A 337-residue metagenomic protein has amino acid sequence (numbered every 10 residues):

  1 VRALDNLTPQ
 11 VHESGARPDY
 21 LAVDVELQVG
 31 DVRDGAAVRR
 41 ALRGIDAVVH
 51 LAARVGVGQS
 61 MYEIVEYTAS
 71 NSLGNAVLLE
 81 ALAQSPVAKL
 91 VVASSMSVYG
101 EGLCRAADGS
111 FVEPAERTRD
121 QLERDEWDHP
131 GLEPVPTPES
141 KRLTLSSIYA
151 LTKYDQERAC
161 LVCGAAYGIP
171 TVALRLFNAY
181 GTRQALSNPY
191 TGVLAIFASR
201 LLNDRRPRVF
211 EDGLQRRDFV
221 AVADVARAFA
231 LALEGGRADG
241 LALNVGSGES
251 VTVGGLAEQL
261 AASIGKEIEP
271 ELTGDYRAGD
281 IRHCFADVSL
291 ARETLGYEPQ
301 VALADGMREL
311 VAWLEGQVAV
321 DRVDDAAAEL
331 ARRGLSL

Functional and structural regions predicted by a protein language model:
V1-F177, Q317: N-terminal Rossmann-like NAD(P)+-binding domain of SDR-like oxidoreductases, especially those catalyzing
A16-R17, V23, G56, P189 (+3 more regions): Activation loop
G30, L202-L337: C-terminal substrate-binding subdomain of Rossmann-fold SDR/epimerase-dehydratase oxidoreductases
R33, R43, Y62, S70-L73 (+9 more regions): Residue-level signal for the nucleotide or nucleotide-sugar donor/cofactor binding architecture
R39, L79, L161, A198-S199 (+3 more regions): Solvent-exposed, non-membrane alpha-helical residues enriched in polar/charged side chains
Q59-S60, T137-T144, N178, T182 (+3 more regions): Short amphipathic alpha-helical segments at helix-loop
L103-V135, I148, Y154, R158-D218 (+3 more regions): NAD(P)-dependent short-chain dehydrogenase/reductase
